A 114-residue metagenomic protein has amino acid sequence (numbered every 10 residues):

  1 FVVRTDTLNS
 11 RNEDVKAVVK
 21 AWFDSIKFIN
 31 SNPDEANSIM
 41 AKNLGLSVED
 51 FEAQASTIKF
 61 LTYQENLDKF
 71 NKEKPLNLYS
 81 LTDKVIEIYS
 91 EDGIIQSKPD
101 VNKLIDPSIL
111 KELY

Functional and structural regions predicted by a protein language model:
F1-E13: A bilobed periplasmic-binding-protein/Venus flytrap-type ligand-binding module shared by bacterial periplasmic
R4, T62, D106-L110: Residue-level signal for threonine
S10-D92: Secondary-structure end/capping motifs
D83-Y114: Conserved C-terminal helix/tail region of periplasmic/extracytoplasmic solute-binding proteins
